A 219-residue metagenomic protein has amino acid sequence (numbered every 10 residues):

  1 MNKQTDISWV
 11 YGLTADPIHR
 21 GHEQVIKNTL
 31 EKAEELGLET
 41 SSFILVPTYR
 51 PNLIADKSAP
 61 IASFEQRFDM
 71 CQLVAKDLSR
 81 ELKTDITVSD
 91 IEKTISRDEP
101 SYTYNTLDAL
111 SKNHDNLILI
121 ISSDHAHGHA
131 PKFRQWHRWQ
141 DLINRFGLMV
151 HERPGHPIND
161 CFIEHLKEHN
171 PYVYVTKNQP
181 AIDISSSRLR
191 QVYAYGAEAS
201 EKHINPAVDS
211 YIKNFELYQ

Functional and structural regions predicted by a protein language model:
M1-Q219: Nucleotidyltransferase catalytic core that binds NTPs
